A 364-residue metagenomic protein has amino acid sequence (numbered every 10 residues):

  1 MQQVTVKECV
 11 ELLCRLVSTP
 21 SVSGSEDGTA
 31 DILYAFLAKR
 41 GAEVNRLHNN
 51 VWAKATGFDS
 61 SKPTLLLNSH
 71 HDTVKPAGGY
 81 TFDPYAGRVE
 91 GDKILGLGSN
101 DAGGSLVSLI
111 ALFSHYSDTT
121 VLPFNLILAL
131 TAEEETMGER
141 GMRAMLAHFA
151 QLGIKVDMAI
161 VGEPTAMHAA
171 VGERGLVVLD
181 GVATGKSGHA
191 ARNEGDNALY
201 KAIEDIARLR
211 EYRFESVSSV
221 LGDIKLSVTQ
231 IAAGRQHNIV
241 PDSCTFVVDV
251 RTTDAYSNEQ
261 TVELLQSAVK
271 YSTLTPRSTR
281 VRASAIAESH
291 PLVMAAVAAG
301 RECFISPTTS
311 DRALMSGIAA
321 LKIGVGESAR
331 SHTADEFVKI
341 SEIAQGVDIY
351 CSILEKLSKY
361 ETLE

Functional and structural regions predicted by a protein language model:
M1-P76, S243-V247, T261-S267, I340-E342 (+1 more regions): N-terminal helical capping/dimerization or prosegment-like subdomains of hydrolases acting on amide or phosphate bonds
V4, P164, D180-E364: Metal-dependent amide/peptide-bond hydrolase catalytic core, centered on the "pita-bread" metallohydrolase fold
L33, L106-Y116, M145, A202-D205 (+2 more regions): Buried hydrophobic packing segments
K62-I127: Active-site metal-coordination/substrate-binding segment of hydrolases, especially metallo-dependent peptidases
P63, K155-D157, A320: Local beta-strand N-terminus motif with an aromatic residue
A77, V121, A170-L176, I239-P241 (+1 more regions): Short glycine/proline-enriched loop/turn "hinge" motifs that connect secondary-structure elements and lie
E90-D92, L112-I127, Q151-K155, L209-S219 (+2 more regions): Phosphate-handling active-site elements
G103-V178: Acidic/histidine-rich catalytic neighborhood of metal-dependent amide-processing enzymes
